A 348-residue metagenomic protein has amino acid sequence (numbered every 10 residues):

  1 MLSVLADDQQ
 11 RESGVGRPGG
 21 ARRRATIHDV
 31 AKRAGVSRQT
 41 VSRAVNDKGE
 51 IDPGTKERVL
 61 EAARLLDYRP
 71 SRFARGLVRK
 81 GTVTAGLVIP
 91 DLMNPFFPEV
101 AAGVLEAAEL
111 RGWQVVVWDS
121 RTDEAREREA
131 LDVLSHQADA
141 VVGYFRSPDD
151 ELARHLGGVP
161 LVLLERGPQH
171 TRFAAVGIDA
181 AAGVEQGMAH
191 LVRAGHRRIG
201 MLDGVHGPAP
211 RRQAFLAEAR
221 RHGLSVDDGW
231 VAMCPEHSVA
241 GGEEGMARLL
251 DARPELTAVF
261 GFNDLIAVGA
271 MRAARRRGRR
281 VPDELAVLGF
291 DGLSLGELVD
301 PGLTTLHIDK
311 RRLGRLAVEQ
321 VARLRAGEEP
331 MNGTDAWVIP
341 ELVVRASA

Functional and structural regions predicted by a protein language model:
M1-G20, L65, G103-R111, G158-L163 (+1 more regions): Bacterial carbohydrate/catabolite-sensing allosteric modules
M1-T82: N-terminal helix-turn-helix DNA-binding module of bacterial transcription factors
S37, V83, D139, H196-I199 (+1 more regions): Short acidic/polar active-site loop segments enriched in Thr and Asp
T40-R43, V78-L92, R198-V205: Short beta-strand segments enriched in small/hydrophobic residues
P53, L66-A130, Q137-A140, L216: Amphipathic helical "hinge" segments at domain boundaries
R121-E124, G143-D149, V205, L265: Short beta->alpha connector loops
R128-A182: Short beta-strand-centered segments that line the small-molecule binding cleft or hinge of alpha/beta clamshell
